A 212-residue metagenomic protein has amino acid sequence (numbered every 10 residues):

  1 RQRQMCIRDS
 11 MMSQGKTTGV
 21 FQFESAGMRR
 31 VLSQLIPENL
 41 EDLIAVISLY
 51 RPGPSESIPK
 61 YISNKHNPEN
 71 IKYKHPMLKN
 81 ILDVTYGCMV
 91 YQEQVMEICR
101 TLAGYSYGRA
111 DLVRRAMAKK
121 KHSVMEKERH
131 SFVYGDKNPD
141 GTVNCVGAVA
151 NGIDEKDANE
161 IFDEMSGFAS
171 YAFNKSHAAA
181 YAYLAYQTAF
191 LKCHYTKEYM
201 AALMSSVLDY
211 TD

Functional and structural regions predicted by a protein language model:
R1-Q4, R8-D212: Noncatalytic, beta-rich nucleic-acid-contacting surfaces in large DNA/RNA-processing enzymes
